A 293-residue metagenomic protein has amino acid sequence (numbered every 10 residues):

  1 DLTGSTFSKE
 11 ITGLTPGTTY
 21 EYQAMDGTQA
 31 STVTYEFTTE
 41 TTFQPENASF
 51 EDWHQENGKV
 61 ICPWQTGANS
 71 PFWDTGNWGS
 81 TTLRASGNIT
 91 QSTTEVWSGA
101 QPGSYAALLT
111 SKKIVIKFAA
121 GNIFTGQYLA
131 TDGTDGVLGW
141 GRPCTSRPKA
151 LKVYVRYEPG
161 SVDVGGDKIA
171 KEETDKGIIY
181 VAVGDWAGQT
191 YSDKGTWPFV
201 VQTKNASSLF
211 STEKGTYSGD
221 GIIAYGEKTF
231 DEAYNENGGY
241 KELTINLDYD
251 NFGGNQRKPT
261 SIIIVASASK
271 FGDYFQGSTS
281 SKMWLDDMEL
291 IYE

Functional and structural regions predicted by a protein language model:
G4-K9: Short S/T/G- and acidic-enriched coil/turn segments that sit immediately N-terminal to beta-strands in beta-sandwich
I11-T18: Surface-exposed, short loops/turns at beta-strand junctions within beta-sandwich domains
E21-M25, I263-V265: Extracellular recognition modules
T34-R84: Extracellular carbohydrate-recognition regions
W97-K117: Short carbohydrate-recognition loop motifs
T110-S192: Extracellular-facing segments of soluble proteins and assemblies that are Gly/Ser/Thr-biased and enriched in aromatics
I169, E173-A182, G195-P198, N237-K282 (+1 more regions): Extracellular beta-strand ligand-recognition surfaces/modules
T190-Q256: Extracellular carbohydrate recognition and processing domains and analogous Trp-centered ligand-binding platforms
